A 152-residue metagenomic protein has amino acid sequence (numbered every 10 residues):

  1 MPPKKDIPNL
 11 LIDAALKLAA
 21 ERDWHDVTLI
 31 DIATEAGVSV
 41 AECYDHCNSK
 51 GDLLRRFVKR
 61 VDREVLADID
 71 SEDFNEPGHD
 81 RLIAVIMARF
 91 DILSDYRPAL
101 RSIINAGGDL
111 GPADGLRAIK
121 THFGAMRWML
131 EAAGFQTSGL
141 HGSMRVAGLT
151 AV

Functional and structural regions predicted by a protein language model:
M1-D6: N-terminal intrinsically disordered/low-complexity leader segments
L10, D31, A84, S102 (+1 more regions): Amphipathic alpha-helical interaction segments
L10, L18-R56, R60: Helix-turn-helix
A14-L18, I92: Short amphipathic alpha-helical elements of helix-turn-helix/winged-helix folds
T28, R101-N105, S138-G139: Short, hydrophobic secondary-structure boundary micro-motifs
E35, E42, E64, D68-H79: Amphipathic alpha-helical hairpins
R56, D70-P112, I119-T121: Hydrophobic alpha-helical connector segments
P112-F135, S143-A151: Amphipathic alpha-helical packing segments from all-alpha helical-bundle domains
